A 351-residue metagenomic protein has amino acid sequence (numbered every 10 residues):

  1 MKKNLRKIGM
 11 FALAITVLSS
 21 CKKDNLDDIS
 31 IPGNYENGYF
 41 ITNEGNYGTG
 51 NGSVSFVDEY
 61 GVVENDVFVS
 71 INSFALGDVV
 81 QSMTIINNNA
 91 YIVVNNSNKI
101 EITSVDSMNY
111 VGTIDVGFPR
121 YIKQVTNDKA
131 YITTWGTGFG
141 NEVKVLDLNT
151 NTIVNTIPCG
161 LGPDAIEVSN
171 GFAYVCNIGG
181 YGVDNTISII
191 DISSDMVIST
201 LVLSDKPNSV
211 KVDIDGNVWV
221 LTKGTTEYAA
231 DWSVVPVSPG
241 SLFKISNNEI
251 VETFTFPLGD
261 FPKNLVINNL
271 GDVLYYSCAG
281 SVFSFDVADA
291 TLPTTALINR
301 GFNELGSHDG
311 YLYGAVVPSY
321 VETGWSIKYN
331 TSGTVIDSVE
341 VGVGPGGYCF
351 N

Functional and structural regions predicted by a protein language model:
M1-G9: Bacterial N-terminal signal peptides that target proteins for export
K7, K22-N351: Predominantly soluble domains enriched in secretory-pathway, periplasmic, or organellar proteins
V17-S20: C-terminal motif of bacterial Sec signal peptides marking the signal peptidase cleavage site
